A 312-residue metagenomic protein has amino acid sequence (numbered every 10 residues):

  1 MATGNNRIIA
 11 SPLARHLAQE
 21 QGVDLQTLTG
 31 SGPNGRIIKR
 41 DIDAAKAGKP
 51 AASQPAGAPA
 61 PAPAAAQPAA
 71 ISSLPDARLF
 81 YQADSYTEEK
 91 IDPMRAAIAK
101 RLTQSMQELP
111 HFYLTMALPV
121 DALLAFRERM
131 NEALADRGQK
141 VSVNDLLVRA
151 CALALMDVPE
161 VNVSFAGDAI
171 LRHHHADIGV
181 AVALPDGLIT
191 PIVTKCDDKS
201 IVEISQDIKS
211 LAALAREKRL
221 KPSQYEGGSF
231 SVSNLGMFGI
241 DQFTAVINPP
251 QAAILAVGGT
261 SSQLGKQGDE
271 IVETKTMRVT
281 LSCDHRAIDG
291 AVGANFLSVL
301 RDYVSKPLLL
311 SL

Functional and structural regions predicted by a protein language model:
M1-G4, A44: N-terminal acidic, proline/glycine-rich, low-complexity intrinsically disordered segments
T3-G4, P12-L13, L17-D24, R36 (+1 more regions): C-terminal catalytic/motor cores of large multi-domain enzyme assemblies
T27-G48: Short, Lys/Arg-enriched alpha-helical microdomains
